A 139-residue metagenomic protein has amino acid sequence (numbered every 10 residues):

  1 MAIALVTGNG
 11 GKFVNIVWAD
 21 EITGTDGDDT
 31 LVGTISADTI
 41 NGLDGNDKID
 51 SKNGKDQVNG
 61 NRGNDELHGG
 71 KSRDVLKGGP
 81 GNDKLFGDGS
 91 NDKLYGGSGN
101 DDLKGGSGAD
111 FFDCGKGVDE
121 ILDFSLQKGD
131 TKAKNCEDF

Functional and structural regions predicted by a protein language model:
M1-I3, T25: Intrinsically disordered, low-complexity terminal regions
I3-N15: C-terminal segment of classical bacterial N-terminal signal peptides
N15-Q57: N-terminal segments that cap or nucleate solenoid repeat domains
K104-F139: Leucine-rich solenoid repeat scaffolds
